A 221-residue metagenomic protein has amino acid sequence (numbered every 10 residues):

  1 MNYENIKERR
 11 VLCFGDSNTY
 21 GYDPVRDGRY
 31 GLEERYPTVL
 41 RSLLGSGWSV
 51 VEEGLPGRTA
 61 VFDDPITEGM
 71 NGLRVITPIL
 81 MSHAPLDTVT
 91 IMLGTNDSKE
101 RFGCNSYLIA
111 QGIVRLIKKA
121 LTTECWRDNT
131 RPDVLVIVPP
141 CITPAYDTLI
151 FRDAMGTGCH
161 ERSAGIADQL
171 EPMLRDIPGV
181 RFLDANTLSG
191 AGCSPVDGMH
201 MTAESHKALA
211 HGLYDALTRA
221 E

Functional and structural regions predicted by a protein language model:
M1-L55, V61-I66, I79-M81, V89 (+3 more regions): Serine-esterase "nucleophile elbow" of acetyl-processing enzymes
N2-K7, M70-E221: Alpha-helical cap/lid subdomain in secreted, periplasmic, or secretory-pathway luminal O-acyl-processing enzymes
